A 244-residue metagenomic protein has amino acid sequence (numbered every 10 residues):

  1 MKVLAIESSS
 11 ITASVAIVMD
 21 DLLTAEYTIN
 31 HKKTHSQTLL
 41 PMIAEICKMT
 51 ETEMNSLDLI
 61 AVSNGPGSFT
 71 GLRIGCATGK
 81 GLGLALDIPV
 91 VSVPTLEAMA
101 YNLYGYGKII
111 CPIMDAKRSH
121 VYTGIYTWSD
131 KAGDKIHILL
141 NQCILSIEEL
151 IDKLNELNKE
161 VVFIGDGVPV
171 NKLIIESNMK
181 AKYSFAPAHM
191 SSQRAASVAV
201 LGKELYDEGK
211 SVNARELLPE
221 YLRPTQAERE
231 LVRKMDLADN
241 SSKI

Functional and structural regions predicted by a protein language model:
M1-N64: N-terminal beta-alpha supersecondary unit
L22, P89-S192: Surface "functional belts" at beta-alpha junctions
N30-T38, F69, R73, A77 (+3 more regions): Residues at secondary-structure transition points
I46-T50, A85, L103, A195-Y206: Stable alpha-helical structural segments in soluble proteins, enriched in small hydrophobic residues
K48-N55, L84-T95, K108, K210: Phosphate-handling active-site elements
V62-V90, T95: DPxDG-like acidic metal-binding loop motif
S184-I244: Acyltransferase
